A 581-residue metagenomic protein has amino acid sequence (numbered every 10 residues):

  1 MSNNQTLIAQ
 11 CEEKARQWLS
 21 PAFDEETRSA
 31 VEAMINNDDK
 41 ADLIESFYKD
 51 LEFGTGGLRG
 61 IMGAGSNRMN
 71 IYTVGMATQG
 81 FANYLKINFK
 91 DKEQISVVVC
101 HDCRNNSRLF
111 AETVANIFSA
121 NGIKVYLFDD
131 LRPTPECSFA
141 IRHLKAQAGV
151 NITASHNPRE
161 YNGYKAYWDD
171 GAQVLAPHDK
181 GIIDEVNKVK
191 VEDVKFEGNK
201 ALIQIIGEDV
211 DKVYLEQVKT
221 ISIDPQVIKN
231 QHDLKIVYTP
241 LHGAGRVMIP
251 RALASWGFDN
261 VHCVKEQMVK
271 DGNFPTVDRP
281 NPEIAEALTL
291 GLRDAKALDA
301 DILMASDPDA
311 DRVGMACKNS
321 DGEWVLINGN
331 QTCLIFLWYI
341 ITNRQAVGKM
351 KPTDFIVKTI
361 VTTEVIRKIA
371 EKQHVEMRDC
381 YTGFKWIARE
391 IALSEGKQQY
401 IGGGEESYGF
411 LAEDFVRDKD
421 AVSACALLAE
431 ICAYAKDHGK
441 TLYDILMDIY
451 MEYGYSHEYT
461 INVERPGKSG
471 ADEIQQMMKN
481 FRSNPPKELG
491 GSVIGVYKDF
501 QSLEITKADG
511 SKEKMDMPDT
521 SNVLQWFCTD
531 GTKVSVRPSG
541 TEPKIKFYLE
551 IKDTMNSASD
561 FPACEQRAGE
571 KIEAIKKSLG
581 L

Functional and structural regions predicted by a protein language model:
Q5-V114, Q204-I236, A244: An N-terminal, well-structured beta->alpha segment
W18, A22, E26, D42-S46 (+3 more regions): Gly/Ser/Thr-enriched, mixed-charge loops and adjacent short helices that form phosphate/oxyanion-binding elements
F47-N67, A154-N157, I236, P240-A252 (+4 more regions): Conserved phosphate/anionic-ligand binding catalytic regions in large, soluble enzymes, centered on
V98-Y161, D259-G314: N-terminal small/polar loop signature for handling phosphorylated ligands or for N-terminal nucleophile
F110-F118, Y161-W168, D311-Q331, I366: Short Gly/Thr/Asp-enriched flexible loops that form oxyanion-binding sites at enzyme active sites
Y167-K195, N330-D354, K358-K368, A421: Glycine-rich phosphate-binding loop plus the immediately following alpha-helix
K296, A300-I302, E323-V325, N343-R537 (+2 more regions): Phosphate-binding and adjacent anionic-ligand microenvironments
